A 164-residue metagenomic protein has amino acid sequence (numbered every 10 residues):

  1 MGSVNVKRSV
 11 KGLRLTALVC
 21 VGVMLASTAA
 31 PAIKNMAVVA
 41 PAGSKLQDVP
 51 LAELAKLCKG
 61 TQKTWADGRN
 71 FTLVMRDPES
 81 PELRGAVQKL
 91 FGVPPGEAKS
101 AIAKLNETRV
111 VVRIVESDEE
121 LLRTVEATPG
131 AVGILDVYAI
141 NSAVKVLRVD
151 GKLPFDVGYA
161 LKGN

Functional and structural regions predicted by a protein language model:
M1-G2, V19-C20, A29: Compositionally biased non-globular segments, especially hydrophobic aliphatic-rich helices of signal peptides
M1-V4, L54: Extended alpha-helical regions
V4-A17: Bacterial N-terminal signal peptides that target proteins for export
R14-A26: Bacterial N-terminal signal peptides
P31-N164: Exported/periplasmic ABC-transporter solute-binding proteins
